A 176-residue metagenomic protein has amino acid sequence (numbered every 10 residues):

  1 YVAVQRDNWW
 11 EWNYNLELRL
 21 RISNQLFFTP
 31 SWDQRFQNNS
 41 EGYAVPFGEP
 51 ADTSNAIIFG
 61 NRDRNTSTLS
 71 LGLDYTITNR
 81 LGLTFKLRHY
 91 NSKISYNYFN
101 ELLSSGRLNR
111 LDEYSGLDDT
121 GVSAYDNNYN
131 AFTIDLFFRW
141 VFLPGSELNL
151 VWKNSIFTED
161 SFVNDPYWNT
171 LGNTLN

Functional and structural regions predicted by a protein language model:
Y1-N176: Exposed, low-structure sequence patches enriched in small/polar residues
